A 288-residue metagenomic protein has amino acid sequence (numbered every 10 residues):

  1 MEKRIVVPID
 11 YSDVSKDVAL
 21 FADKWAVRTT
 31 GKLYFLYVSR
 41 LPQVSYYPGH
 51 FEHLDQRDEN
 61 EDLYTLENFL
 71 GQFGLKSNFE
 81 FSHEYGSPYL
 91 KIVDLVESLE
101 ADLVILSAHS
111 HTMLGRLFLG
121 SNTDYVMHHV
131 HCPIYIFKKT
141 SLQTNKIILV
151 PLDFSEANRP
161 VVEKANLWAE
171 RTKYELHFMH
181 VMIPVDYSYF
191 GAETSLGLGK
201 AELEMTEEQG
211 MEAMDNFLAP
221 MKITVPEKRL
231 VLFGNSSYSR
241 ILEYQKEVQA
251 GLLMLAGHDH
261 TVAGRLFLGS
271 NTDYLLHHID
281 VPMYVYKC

Functional and structural regions predicted by a protein language model:
M1, R40, E52-L54, G71-V104 (+2 more regions): Structural beta-alpha unit
M1-E52, I147-L203, A219-I223, E227 (+1 more regions): Small/aliphatic-rich secondary-structure junction motif
V18, D62, V161, G210-A213 (+1 more regions): Hydrophobic alpha-helical membrane-association signature
F21, A26-R28, I92-L142, E243-C288: Gly/Ser-rich helix-loop-strand patches that form or flank binding pockets for ribonucleotide-derived cofactors
Y34-L36, E80-E84, Y135, M179 (+2 more regions): General small-molecule cofactor/ligand-binding pocket signal
E52-Y64, G197-G210: A short acidic, glycine-rich active-site loop that binds or catalyzes chemistry on phosphate/adenosine moieties
